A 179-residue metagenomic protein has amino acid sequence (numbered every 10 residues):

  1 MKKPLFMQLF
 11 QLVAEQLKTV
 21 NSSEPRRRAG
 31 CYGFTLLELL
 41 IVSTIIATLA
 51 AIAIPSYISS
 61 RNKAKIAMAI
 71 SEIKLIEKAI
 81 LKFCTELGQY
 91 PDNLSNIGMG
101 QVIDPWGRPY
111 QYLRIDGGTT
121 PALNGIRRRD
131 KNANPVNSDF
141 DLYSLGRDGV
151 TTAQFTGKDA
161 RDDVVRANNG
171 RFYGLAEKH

Functional and structural regions predicted by a protein language model:
K2, G30-I58: N-terminal single-pass transmembrane signal-anchor helix
K2-F6, F10-L12, L17-K18, G118-H179: Short, surface-exposed interaction loops/tails
S22-S23: Serine residues within intrinsically disordered or low-complexity segments
R26-R28: Basic polycationic patches enriched in arginine
C31, P105, R147: Short, ordered coil/turn segments that flank beta-strands lining enzyme active or ligand-binding pockets
S43, I70, E77: Conserved catalytic core of two-component sensor histidine kinases
S56-I73: Aliphatic-rich helix starts adjacent to a transmembrane/signal segment
L75-N132, V136-S138, K178-H179: Extracellular/periplasmic head regions of type IV pilus-like filament subunits
